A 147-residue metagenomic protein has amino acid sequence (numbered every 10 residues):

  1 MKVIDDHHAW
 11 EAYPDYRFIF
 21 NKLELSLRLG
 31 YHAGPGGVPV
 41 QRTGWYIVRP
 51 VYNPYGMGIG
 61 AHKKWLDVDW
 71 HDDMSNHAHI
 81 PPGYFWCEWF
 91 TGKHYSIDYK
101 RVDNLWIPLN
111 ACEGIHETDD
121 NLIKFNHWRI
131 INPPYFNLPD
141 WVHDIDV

Functional and structural regions predicted by a protein language model:
M1-D6: General N-terminal leader/first-domain-start detector
H7-V142: Active-site nucleotide/adenylate-binding loops and adjacent lid/helix of ATP-dependent enzymes
H143-V147: Long, well-ordered mid-to-C-terminal structural blocks that present hydrophobic/aromatic surfaces
